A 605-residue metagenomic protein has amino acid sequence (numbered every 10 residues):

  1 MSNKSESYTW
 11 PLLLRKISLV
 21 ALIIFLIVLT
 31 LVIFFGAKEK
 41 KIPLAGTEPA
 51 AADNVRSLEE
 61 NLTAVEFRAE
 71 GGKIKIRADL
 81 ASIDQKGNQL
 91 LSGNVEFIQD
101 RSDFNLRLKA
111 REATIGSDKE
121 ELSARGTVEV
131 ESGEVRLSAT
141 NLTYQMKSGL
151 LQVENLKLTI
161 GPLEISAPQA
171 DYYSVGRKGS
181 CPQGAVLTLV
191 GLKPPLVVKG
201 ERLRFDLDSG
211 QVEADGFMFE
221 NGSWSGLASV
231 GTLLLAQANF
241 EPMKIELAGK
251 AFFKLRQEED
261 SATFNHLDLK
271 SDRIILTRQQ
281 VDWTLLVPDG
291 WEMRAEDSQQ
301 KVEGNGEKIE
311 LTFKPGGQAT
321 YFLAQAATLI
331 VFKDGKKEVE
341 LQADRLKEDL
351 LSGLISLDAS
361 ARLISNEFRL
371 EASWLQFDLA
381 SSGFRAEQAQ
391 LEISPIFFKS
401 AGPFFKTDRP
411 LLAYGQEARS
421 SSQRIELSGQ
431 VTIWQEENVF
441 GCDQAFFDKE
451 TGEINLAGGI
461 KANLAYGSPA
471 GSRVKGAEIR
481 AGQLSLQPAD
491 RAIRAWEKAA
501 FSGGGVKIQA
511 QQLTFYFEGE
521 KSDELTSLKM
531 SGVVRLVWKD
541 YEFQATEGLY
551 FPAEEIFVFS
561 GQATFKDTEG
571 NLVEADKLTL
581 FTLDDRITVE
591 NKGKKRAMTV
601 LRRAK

Functional and structural regions predicted by a protein language model:
M1-K605: Mature-chain termini and adjacent capping regions
